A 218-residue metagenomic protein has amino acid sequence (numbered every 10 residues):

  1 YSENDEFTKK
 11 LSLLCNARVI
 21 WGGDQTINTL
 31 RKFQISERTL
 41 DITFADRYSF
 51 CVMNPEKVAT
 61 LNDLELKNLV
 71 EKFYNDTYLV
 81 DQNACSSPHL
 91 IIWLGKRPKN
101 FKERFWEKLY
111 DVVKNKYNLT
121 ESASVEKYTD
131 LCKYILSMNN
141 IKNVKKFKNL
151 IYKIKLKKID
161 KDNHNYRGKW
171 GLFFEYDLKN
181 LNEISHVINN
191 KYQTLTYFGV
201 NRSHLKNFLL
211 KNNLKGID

Functional and structural regions predicted by a protein language model:
Y1-L90, G95-K96: Conserved NAD(P)+-binding/catalytic subdomain of aldehyde/semialdehyde dehydrogenases
G22, Y176, Y197: Small/polar loops that bind or transfer phosphate-bearing groups
D24, R202-S203: Alpha-helix N-cap/helix-start and coil->helix boundary motif
I42-A45, Y197-N201, D218: Beta-strand->loop->alpha-helix junctions that form or flank phosphate-binding loops in nucleotide-handling enzymes
E71, V80-Q193, S203-N212, I217-D218: NAD(P)-dependent aldehyde/semialdehyde dehydrogenase
